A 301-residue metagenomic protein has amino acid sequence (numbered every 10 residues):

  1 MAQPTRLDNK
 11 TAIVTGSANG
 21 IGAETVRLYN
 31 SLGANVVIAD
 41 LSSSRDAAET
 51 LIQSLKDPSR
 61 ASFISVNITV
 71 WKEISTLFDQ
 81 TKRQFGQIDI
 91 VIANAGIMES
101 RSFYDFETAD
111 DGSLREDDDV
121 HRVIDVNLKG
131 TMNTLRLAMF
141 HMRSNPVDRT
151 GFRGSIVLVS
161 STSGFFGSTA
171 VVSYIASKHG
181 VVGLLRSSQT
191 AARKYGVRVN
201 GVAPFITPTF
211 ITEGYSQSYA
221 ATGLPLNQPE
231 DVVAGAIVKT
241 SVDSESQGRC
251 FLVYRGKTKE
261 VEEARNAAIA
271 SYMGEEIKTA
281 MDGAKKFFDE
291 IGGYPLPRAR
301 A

Functional and structural regions predicted by a protein language model:
A2-V37: Canonical Rossmann dinucleotide-binding motif of NAD(H)/NADP(H)-dependent dehydrogenases/reductases, specifically
L32-E49: Conserved glycine-rich Rossmann-like NAD(P)H-binding loop of the short-chain dehydrogenase/reductase
R45-D46, S65-L77: The beta1-alpha1 cofactor-binding region of Rossmann-like NAD(H)/NADP(H)-dependent oxidoreductases
M98-H121, P146-G151, A170-S173: Conserved mid-core segment of classical short-chain dehydrogenase/reductases
L135, S177: Active-site helix of classical SDR
S161: Residue(s) in the substrate-gating loop at a strand-loop-helix junction that position the organic substrate next
G201, Q217-R300: C-terminal helical subdomain
